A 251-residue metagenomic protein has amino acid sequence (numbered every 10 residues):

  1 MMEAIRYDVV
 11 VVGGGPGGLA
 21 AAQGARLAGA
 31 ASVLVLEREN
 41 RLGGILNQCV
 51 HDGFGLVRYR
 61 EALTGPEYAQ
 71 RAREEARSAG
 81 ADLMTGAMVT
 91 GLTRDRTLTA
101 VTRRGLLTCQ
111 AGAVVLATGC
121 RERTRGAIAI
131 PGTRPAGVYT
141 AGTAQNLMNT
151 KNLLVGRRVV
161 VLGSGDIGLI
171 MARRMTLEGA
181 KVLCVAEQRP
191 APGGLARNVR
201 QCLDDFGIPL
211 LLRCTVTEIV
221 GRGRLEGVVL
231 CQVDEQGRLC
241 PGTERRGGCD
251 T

Functional and structural regions predicted by a protein language model:
M2, V50-L56, P66, R121-T124 (+1 more regions): Ferredoxin-type iron-sulfur electron-transfer modules and their immediate structural context
M2-V12, Q70-R158, V233-T251: FAD-binding core/adjacent interface of flavoenzyme oxidoreductases
Y7-E67, R71, E75, V155-N198 (+1 more regions): Beta1-alpha1 glycine-rich phosphate/pyrophosphate-binding loop at the start of Rossmann-like nucleotide-binding domains
G17-A22, N47-Q48, D95, R123 (+5 more regions): Short, electropositive, low-hydrophobicity segments enriched in small/polar residues
A22-Q23, Q70-R73, G112, Y139-Q145 (+4 more regions): Predominant activation on well-ordered alpha-helical scaffold segments within soluble catalytic domains
G29, E39, T102-R104, G223: A generic beta-sheet turn/junction motif
R38-R41, H51, M88-V89, G119-R121 (+4 more regions): Short, ordered loop/turn segments at secondary-structure junctions
R73-A100, T176-T251: A Rossmann-like FAD-binding core segment of flavoenzymes
